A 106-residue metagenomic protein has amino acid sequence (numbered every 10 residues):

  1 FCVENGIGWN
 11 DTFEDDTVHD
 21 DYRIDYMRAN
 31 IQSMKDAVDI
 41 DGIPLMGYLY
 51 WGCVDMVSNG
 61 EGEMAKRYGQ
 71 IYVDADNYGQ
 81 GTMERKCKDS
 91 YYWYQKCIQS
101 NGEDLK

Functional and structural regions predicted by a protein language model:
F1-K106: Non-catalytic scaffold segments within catalytic domains of secreted glycoside hydrolases
